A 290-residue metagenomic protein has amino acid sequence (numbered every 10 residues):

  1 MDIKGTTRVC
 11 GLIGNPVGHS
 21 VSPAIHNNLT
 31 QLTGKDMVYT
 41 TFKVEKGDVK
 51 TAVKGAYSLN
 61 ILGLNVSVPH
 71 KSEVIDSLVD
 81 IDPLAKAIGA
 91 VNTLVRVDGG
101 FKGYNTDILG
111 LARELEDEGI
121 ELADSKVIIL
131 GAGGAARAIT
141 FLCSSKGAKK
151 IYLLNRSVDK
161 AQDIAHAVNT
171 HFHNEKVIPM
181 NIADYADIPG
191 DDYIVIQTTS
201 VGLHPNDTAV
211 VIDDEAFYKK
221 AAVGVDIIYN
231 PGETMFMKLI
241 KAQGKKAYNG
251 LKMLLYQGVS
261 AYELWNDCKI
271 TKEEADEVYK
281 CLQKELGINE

Functional and structural regions predicted by a protein language model:
D2-E118: Phosphate/diphosphate ligand-binding glycine-rich loop within oxidoreductases
V9, V38, K126, K149-K150 (+2 more regions): Residues at the starts of beta-strands that form the adenosine-phosphate
G14, N105, D124-S145, N155-R156 (+1 more regions): Glycine-rich adenosine-cofactor-binding loop
V44, R156-K160, G232, G250: Short beta->alpha hinge that forms the Motif I/post-I loop of the SAM-binding pocket
I120-K126, Y218-K220: Short helix-loop-beta connector
K146-F172: NAD(P)-binding Rossmann-fold cofactor-contacting core
E175-A247: Rossmann-like adenosine-cofactor binding region
V223, I227-E290: Adenosine-phosphate binding glycine-rich loop
